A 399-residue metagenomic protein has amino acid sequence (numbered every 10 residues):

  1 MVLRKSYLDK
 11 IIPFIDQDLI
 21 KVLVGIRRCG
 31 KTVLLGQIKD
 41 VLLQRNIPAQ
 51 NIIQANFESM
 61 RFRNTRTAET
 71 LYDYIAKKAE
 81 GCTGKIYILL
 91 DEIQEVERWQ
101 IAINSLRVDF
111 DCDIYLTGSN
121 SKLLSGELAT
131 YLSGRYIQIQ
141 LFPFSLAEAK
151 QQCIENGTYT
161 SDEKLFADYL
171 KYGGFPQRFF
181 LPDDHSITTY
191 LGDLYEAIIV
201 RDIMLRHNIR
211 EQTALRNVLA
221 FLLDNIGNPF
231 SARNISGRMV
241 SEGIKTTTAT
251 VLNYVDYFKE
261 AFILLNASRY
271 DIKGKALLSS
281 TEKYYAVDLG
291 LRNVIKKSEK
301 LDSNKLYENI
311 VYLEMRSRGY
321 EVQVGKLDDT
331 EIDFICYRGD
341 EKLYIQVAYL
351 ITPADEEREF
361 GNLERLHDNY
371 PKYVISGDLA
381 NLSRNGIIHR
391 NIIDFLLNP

Functional and structural regions predicted by a protein language model:
V2-D16: Pre-Walker A adenine-sensing motif
L23: Hydrophobic anchor at the beta1->P-loop junction of P-loop NTPases
K31: Conserved lysine of the Walker
L34, I38: Hydrophobic positions on the alpha1 helix immediately C-terminal to the Walker A/P-loop
N51, D184-K342: Accessory nucleic acid-recognition modules appended to NTPase machines
Q54-G84: Short glycine-rich substrate-engagement loop in P-loop NTPases that contacts/grips substrate
S119-S121, S125-P229: Interdomain motor-coupling "hinge/lid" segment immediately C-terminal to the ATP-binding subdomain of NTP-driven enzymes
G325, Y349-I393: Catalytic cores of nucleic-acid endonucleases
